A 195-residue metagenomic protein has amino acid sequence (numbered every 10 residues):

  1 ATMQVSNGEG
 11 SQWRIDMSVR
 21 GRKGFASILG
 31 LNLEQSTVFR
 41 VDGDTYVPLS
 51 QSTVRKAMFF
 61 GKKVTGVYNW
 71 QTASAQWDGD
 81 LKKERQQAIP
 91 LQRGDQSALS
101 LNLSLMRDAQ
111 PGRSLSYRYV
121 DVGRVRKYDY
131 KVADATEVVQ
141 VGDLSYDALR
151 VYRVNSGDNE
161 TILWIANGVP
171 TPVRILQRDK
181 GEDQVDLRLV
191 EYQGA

Functional and structural regions predicted by a protein language model:
A1-W70, D108-A195: Acidic, serine/threonine-rich low-complexity disordered tracts
A57-N102: Hydrophobic, well-structured mid-protein blocks that either form specific transmembrane helices
R85-P90, M106-A109, Y119: Short, mixed-charge, low-aromatic patches
L99-P111: Short, polar/charged, low-complexity connector loops/linkers at domain or secondary-structure junctions
